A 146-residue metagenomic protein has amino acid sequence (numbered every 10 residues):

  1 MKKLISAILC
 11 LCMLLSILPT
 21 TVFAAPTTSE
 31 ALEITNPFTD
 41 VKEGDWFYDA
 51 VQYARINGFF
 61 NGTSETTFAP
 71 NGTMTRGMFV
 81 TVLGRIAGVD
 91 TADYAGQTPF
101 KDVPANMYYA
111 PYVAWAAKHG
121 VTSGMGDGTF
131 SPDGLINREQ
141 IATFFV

Functional and structural regions predicted by a protein language model:
L4-W46, I56, N61-V80, G84-P111 (+2 more regions): Feature responds to low-complexity, polar/acidic, surface-exposed segments characteristic of secreted/exported proteins
A116: Calponin-homology-like cytoskeleton-binding modules and closely related N-terminal microtubule-contacting segments
